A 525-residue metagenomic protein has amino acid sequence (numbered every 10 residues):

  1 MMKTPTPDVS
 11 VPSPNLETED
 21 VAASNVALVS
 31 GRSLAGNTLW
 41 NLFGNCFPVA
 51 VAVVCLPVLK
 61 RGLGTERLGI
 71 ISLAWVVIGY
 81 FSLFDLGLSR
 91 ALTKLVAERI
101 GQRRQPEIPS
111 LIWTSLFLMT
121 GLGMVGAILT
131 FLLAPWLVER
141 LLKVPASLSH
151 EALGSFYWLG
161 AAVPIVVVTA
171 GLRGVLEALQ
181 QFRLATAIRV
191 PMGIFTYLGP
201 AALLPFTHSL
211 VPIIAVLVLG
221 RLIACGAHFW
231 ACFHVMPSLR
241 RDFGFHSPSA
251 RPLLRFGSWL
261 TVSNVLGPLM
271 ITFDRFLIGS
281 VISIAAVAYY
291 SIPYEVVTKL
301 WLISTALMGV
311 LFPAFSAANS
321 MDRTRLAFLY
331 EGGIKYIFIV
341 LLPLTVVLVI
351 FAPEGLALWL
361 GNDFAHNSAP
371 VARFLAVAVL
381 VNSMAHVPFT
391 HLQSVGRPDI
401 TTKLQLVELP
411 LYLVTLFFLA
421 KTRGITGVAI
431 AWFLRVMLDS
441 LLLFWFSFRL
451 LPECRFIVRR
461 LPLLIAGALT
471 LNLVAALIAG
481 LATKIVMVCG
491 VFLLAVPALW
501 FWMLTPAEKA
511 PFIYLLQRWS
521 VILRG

Functional and structural regions predicted by a protein language model:
K3-L34, L210-V211, H228-I271, V310 (+4 more regions): Interhelical loop/hinge segments that connect adjacent transmembrane helices in multipass membrane
E19, A23-S24, G154-Y157, R373 (+1 more regions): Transmembrane alpha-helical segments of multi-pass transport proteins
E19, S30-E98, G123-F131, A162 (+3 more regions): Signature of the first transmembrane helix
G36-V53, M192, V216-A224, H228 (+6 more regions): Transmembrane helical elements of multi-pass membrane transporters/channels
L86-Q102, A178, M236-S238, P293 (+2 more regions): Helix-loop junctions and terminal segments of transmembrane helices in multi-pass membrane transport/translocation
A134-L159, E331, L348-L380, T426: Interfacial segments at transmembrane-helix termini and the short loops linking adjacent helices
Y157, T186-V235, F256, L406-Y412 (+3 more regions): Hydrophobic alpha-helical transmembrane segments
A161-R189, F206-T207, V211, C232 (+3 more regions): Membrane-interface junctions at transmembrane-helix termini in multi-pass inner-membrane proteins
